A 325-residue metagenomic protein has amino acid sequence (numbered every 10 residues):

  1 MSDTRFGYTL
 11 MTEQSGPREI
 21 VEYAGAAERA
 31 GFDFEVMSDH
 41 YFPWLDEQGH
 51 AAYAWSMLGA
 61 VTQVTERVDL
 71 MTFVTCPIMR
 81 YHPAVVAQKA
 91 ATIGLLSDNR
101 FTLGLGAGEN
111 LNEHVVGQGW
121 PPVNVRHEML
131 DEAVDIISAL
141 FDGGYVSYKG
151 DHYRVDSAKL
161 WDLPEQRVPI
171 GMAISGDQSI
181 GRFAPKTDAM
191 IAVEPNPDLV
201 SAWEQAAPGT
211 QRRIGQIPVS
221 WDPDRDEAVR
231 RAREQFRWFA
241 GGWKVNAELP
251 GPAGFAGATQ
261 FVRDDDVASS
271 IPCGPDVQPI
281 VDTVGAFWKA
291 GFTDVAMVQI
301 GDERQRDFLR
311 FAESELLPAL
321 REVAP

Functional and structural regions predicted by a protein language model:
M1-P325: Active-site-adjacent structural elements that line small-molecule/cofactor binding pockets in enzymes
